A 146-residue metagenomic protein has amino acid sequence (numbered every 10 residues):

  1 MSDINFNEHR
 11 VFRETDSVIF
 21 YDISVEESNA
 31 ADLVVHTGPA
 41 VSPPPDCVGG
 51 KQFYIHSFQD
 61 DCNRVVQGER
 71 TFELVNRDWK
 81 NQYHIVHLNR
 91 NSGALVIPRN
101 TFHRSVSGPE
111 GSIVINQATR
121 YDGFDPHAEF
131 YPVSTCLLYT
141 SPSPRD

Functional and structural regions predicted by a protein language model:
M1-D46, K51-F53: A short, N-terminal "cap"/entry segment at the start of jelly-roll beta-barrel domains of the cupin/DSBH fold
G38-V41, N91-G93, P98-N100: Tight coil/turn sites that cap or link beta-strands
D46-S57, W79-Q82, R99: Short acidic (Asp/Glu) patches
S57-F72: Short, conserved beta-strand element in jelly-roll/cupin
F72-E73, H103-G108, N116: Short beta-strand His + acidic residue motifs that chelate non-heme Fe in jelly-roll/DSBH and cupin folds
W79-V96: Short acidic-glycine-tyrosine-enriched beta hairpin
E110-E129: A short hydrophobic beta-strand segment most commonly corresponding to one strand of the jelly-roll/cupin
Y139-D146: Conserved small/polar residues in nucleotide/adenosyl-binding loops
